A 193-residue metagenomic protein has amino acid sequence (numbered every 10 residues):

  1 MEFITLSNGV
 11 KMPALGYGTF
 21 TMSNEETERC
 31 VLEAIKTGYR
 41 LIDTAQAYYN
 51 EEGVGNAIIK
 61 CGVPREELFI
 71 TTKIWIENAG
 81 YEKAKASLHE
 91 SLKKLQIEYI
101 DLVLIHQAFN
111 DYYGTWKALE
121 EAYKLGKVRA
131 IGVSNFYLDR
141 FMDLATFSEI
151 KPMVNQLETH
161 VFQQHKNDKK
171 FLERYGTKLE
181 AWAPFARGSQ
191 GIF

Functional and structural regions predicted by a protein language model:
M1-L68, F185-G188: N-terminal binding-site loop/beta-alpha segment at the start of enzyme catalytic domains that lines or forms
Y17, A34, I42, V54 (+8 more regions): Conserved, mostly hydrophobic/aromatic
M22-E25, T44-G53, E77-E82, A108-Y113 (+2 more regions): Acidic-and-aromatic substrate-binding clefts and catalytic sites of carbohydrate-active enzymes
M22-I35, A79-Q96, G114, L138-D143 (+1 more regions): Short, acidic/polar
P64-L68, E98-L102, R129-A130, K151-M153: Short acidic capping loops at alpha-helix termini that bridge into adjacent secondary structure
R65-N78, D101-A108, N135: A short, structured active-site edge motif that brings together acidic residues
A84-L104, E121-L125, T177: CE4/NodB-like, metal-dependent polysaccharide N-deacetylase domain that modifies extracellular/periplasmic N-acetylated
Q107-F193: Beta/alpha (TIM)-barrel catalytic core signal, keyed to glycine-rich beta->alpha loops juxtaposed to Asp/Glu that bind
